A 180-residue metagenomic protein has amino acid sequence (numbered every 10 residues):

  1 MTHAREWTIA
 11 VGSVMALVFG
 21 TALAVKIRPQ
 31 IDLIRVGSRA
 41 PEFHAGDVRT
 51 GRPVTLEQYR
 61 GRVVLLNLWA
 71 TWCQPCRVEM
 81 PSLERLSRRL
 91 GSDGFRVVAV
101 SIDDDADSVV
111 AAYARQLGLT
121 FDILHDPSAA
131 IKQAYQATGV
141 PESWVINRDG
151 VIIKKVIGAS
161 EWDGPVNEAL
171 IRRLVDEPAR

Functional and structural regions predicted by a protein language model:
M1-E42, P165, R180: N-terminal targeting signals for export/organelle localization
F43, Y59, L68-W69, Y113 (+2 more regions): Conserved hydrophobic/aromatic "anchor" residues that stabilize well-ordered secondary structure elements
F43-V64, S87: A short beta-strand-turn-helix
R60-R62, S92, L119-T120, A137: Active-site acidic short loop of glycosyltransferases
R62-V64, L68-W72, G139: Short pre-active-site segment immediately N-terminal to redox-active cysteine/selenocysteine motifs in thiol-based
L65-N67, A99-S101, V145: Hydrophobic beta-strand core positions in alpha/beta domains
R77-L117, P127-A134, A169: Structural microenvironment flanking redox-active thiols in thiol-disulfide oxidoreductases
A112-L119, D126-L174: Thiol/disulfide oxidoreductase modules built on the thioredoxin-like
